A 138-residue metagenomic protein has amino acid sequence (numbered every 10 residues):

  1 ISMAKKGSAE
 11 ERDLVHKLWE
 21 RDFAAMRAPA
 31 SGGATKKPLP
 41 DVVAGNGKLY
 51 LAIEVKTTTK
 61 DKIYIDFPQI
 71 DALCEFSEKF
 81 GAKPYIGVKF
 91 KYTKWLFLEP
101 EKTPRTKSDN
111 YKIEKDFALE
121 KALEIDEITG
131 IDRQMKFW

Functional and structural regions predicted by a protein language model:
I1-A30: Acidic-basic catalytic patches of nuclease active cores, encompassing PD-(D/E)XK and other metal-cofactor nuclease
K5, K83, K89-W138: Domain-level recognition of nuclease-like catalytic cores that cleave nucleotide substrates
L14, P38, Q69-A72: Amphipathic alpha-helical interface surfaces
L18, V42-T59: Conserved catalytic cores of phosphodiester-cleaving nucleases, focusing on short active-site segments
R21, G45, K79-F80: Alpha-helix C-cap/termination motif
A24-G47: Active-site metal-binding core of divalent-cation-utilizing nuclease and nuclease-like domains
T58-K89: Short, charged, amphipathic alpha-helix that recurs within catalytic cores of restriction-modification and other
